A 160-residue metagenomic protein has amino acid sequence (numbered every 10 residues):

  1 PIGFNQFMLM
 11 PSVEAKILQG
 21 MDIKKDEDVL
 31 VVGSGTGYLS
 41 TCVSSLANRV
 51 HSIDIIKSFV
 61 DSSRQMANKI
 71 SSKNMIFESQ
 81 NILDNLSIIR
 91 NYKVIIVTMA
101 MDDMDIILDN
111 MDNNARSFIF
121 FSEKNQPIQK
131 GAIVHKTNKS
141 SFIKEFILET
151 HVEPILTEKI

Functional and structural regions predicted by a protein language model:
P1, P11, M104-I106, F120 (+1 more regions): Proline-rich low-complexity regions
P1-L18, D22-I23: Conserved SAM-binding loop and adjacent beta-strand
G3-F4, E78, I143, L148: Glycine-rich, flexible loop/turn motifs
F4-Q6, P11-S12, L86, R90 (+3 more regions): Solvent-exposed, flexible loop/coil residues
I23-K139: Conserved nucleotide-cofactor-binding alpha/beta core module
K130-I160: Core SAM-dependent methyltransferase catalytic element
